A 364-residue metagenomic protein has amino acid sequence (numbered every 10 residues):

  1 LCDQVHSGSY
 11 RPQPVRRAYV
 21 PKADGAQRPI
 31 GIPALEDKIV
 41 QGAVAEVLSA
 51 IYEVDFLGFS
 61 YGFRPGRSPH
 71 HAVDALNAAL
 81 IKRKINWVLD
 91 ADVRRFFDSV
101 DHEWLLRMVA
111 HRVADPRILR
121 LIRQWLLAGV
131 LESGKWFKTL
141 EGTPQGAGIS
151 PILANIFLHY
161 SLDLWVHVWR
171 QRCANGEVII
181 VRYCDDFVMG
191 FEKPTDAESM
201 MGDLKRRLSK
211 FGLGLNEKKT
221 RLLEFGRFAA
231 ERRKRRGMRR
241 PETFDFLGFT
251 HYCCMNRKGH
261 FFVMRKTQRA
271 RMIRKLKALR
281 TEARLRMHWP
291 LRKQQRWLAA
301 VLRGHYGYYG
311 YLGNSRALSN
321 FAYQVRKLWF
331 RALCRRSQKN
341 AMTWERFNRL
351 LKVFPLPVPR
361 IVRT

Functional and structural regions predicted by a protein language model:
L1-T364: Non-catalytic terminal/accessory segments
